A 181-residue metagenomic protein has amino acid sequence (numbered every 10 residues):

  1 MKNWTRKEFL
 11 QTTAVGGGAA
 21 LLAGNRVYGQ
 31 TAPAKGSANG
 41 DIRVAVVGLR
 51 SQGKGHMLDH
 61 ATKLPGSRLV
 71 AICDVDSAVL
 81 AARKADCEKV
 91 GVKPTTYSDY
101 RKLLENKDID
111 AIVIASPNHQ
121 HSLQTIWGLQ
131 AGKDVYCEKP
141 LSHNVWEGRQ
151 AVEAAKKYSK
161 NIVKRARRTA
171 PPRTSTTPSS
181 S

Functional and structural regions predicted by a protein language model:
M1-C137, R149-I162: N-terminal glycine-/serine-/threonine-rich beta1-alpha1-beta2 phosphate-ribose binding loop of Rossmann-like
D134-Y136, S142-S181: A contiguous active-site-proximal alpha/beta segment in oxidoreductase catalytic domains
